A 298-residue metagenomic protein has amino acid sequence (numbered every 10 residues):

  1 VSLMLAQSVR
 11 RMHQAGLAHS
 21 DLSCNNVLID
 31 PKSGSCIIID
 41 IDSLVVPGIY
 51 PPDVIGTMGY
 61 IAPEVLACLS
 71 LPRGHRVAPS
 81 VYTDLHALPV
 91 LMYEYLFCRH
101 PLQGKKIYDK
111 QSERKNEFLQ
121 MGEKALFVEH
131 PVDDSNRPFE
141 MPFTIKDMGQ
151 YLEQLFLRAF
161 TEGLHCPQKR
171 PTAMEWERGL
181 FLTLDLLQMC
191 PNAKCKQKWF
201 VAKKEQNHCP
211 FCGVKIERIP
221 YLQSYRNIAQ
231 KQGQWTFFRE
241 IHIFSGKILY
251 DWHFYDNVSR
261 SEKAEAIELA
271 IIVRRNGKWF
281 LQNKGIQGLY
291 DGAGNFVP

Functional and structural regions predicted by a protein language model:
V9, H13-P31: Catalytic-loop of the protein kinase fold
I39-V45: Activation of the activation-loop gatekeeper triad in protein kinase-fold domains
G56-V77: Protein kinase subdomain VIII
P79-T83, M92-E153: Conserved C-lobe activation region of Hanks-type protein kinase-like domains
M174-F181, D185-S261: Regulatory extensions appended to serine/threonine kinase catalytic cores
L269-P298: Forkhead-associated
